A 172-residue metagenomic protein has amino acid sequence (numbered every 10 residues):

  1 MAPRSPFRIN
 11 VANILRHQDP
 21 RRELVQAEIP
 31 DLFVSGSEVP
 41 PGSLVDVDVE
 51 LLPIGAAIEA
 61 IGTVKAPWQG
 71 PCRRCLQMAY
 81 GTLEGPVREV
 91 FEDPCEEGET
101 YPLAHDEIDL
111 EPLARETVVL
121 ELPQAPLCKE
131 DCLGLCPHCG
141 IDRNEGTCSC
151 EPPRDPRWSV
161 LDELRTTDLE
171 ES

Functional and structural regions predicted by a protein language model:
M1-S172: Structured interface patches
